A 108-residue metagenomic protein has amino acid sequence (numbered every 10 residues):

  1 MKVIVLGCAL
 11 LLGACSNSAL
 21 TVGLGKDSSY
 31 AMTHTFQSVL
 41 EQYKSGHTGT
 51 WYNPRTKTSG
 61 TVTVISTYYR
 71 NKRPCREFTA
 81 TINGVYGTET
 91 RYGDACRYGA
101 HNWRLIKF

Functional and structural regions predicted by a protein language model:
M1-N17: Sec-dependent bacterial lipoprotein signal peptides
V5, A19-V22, V64-S66: Short hydrophobic/aromatic-rich motifs at helix boundaries and adjacent loops
G13-M32: Bacterial Sec signal peptide processing site at the extreme N-terminus
H34, S38-F108: Intrinsically disordered, glycine/charged-rich N-terminal periplasmic/extracytoplasmic linker segments that lie
